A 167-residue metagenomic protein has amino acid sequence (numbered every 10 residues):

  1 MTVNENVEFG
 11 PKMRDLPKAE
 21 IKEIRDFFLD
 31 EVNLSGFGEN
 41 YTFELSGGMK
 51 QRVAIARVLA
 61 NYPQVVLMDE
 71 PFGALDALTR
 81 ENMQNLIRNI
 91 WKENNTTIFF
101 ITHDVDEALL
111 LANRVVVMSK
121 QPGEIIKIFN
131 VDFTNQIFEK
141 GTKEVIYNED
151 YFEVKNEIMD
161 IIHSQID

Functional and structural regions predicted by a protein language model:
M1-E8: Short coil-to-helix segment of the ABC ATPase nucleotide-binding domain corresponding to the Q-loop/switch region
E8, K12, P17-F37: Conserved ABC ATPase "signature" region
N40-F43, N61: Conserved signature/switch motifs of ABC ATPase nucleotide-binding domains
I55: Hydrophobic anchor residue at the start of the ABC signature
V66-D69: Catalytic Walker B motif of ABC-type/P-loop ATPase nucleotide-binding domains
R80-N94: Helical segment within the ABC ATPase nucleotide-binding domain
N95-I101: Conserved H-loop
K120-E153: Conserved beta-strand-loop-alpha-helix hinge in the C-terminal portion of ABC ATPase nucleotide-binding domains
